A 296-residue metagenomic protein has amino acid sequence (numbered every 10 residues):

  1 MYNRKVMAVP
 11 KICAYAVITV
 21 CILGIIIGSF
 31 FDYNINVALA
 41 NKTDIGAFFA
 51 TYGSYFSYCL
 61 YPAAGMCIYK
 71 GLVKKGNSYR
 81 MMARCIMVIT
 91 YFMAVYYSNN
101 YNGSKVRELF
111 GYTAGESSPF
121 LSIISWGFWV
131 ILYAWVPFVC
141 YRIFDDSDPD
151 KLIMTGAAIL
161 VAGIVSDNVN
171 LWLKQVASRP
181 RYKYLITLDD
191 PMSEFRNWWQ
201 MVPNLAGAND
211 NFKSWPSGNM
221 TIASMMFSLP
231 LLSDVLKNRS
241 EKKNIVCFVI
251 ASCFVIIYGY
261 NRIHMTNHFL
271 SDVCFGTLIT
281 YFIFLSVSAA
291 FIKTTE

Functional and structural regions predicted by a protein language model:
Y2-I18, R196-E296: Membrane-embedded catalytic cores of phosphoryl/pyrophosphoryl-handling enzymes
Y2-V130, A177: N-terminal transmembrane-helix/juxtamembrane module of multi-pass inner/ER membrane proteins
K11-V20, A83-M87, S125-W129, D150 (+3 more regions): Alpha-helical transmembrane segments of integral membrane proteins
G24, A158-A162, S166, N170 (+2 more regions): Alpha-helical transmembrane segments in multi-pass membrane proteins
I25-G28, V95-Y96, G163-N170, F254-Y258: Alpha-helical transmembrane segments of multi-pass membrane proteins
I27, D32, N36, A40 (+7 more regions): Membrane-water interface at transmembrane helix exits
N34, Y97-S118, C140-V246: Membrane-interface loops
F56-K70, W126-C140, S224-S228, T277-T294: Hydrophobic cores of alpha-helical transmembrane segments in multi-pass inner/ER membrane proteins, independent
